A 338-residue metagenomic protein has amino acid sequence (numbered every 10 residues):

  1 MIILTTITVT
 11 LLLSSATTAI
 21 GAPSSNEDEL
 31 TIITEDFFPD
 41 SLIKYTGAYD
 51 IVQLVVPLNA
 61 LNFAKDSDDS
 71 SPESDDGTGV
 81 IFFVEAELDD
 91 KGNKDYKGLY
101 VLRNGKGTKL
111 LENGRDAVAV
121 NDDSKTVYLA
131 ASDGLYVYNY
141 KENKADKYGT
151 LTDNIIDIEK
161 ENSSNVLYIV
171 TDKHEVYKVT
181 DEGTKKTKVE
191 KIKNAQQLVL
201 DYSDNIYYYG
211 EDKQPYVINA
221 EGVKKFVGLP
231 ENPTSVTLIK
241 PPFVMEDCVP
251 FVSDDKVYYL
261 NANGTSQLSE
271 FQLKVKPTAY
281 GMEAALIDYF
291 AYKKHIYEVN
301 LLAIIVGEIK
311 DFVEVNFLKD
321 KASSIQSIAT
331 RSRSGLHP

Functional and structural regions predicted by a protein language model:
M1-V80, A86-D95, E308-P338: Sequence/structural signature of beta-propeller modules and their immediately flanking N-terminal secretory/stalk
D40-K44, N104-E112, E142-T150, E182-E190 (+3 more regions): A short beta-strand motif characteristic of beta-propeller blades
A48-S74, L111-S124, T152-S163, I192-S203 (+3 more regions): Repeated scaffold domains used in trafficking and secretory/extracellular systems, primarily beta-propellers
D76-G92, S124-A130, N165-V170, D204-G210 (+3 more regions): Short beta-strand elements that form the blades of beta-propeller/WD-repeat-like and other beta-sheet-rich scaffold
D89-V101, D133-N139, K173-T180, D212-N219 (+2 more regions): Structural motif
L99-K188: A generic tandem-repeat structural signature
Y148-S253, V257-Y258: Solenoidal tandem-repeat scaffolds enriched in leucines and small polar residues
V252-P338: Hydrophilic extracytoplasmic domains
